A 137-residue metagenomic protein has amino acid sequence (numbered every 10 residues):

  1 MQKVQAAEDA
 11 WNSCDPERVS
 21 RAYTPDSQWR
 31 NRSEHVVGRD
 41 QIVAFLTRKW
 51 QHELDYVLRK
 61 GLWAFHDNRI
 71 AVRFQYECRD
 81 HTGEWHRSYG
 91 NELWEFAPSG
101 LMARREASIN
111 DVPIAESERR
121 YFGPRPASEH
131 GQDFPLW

Functional and structural regions predicted by a protein language model:
M1-S13: Short, aromatic-enriched amphipathic alpha-helices that serve as compact interaction elements
A10-S13, A22, R48-E53: Short hydrophobic alpha-helical module
S13-D26, R30, W94: Short, well-ordered alpha-helical segments enriched in acidic and aromatic residues
S20, R39, V43-T47: Short, well-structured alpha-helical segments
D26-V37, K49-H52: A short gly/proline-enriched turn/hairpin at secondary-structure junctions
A44-W137: A beta-strand edge to alpha-helix "cap/lid" segment located at domain peripheries
